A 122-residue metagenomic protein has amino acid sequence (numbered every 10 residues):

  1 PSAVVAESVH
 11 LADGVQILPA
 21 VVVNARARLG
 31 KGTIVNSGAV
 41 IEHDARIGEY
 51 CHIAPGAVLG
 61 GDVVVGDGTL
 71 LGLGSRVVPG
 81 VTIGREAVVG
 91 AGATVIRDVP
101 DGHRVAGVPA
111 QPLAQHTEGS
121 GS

Functional and structural regions predicted by a protein language model:
A3-L113: Structural signal for interior beta-strand "rungs" in well-ordered beta-sheet cores of soluble enzyme domains
P112-S122: Generic C-terminal helix-cap and adjacent flexible tail
